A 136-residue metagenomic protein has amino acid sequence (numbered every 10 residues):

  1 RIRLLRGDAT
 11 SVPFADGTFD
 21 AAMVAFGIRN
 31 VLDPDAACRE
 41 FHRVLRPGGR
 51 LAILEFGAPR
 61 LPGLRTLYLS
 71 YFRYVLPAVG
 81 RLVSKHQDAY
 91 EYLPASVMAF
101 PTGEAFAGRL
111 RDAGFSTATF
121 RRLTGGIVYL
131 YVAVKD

Functional and structural regions predicted by a protein language model:
L4, L54-A113, T119: C-terminal alpha-helical "lid/dimerization" subdomain adjacent to the S-adenosyl-L-methionine
L5-T10, P34, I53-F56: Alpha-helical transmembrane segments of multi-pass membrane transport proteins
R6, T10-A21: A short acidic, Gly/Pro-enriched loop at the edge of an enzyme's catalytic core that lines a small-molecule cofactor
D20-P34, G57: A short SAM/SAH-binding and catalytic strip from SAM-dependent methyltransferases
R29-D33, M98-P101, V128: Residue-level signal for the nucleotide or nucleotide-sugar donor/cofactor binding architecture
D35-R50: A short glycine-rich, Lys/Arg-flanked "PGG" loop and its adjoining helix->strand segment in the class I
R109-D136: C-terminal lobe and adjacent flexible extensions of AdoMet/dcAdoMet transferase-like proteins
